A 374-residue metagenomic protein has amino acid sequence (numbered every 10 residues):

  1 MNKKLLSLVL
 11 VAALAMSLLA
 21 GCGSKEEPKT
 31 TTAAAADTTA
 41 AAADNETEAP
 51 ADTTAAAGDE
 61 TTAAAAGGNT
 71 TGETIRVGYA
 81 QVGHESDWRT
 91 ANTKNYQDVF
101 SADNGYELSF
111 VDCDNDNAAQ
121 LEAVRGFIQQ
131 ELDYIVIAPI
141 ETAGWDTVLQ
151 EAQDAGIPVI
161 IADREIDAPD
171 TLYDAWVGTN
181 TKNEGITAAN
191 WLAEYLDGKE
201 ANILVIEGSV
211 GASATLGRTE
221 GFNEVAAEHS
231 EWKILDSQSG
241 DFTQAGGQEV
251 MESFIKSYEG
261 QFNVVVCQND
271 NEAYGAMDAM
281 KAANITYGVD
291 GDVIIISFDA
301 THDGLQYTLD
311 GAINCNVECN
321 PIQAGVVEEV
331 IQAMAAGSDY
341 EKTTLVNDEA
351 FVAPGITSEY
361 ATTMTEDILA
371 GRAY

Functional and structural regions predicted by a protein language model:
L18-A33: Bacterial lipoprotein signal-peptidase II cleavage site
A64-A66, E73-I75, I206, V210-A214 (+3 more regions): Hinge/cleft segment of the Venus flytrap/periplasmic-binding protein
T70-E73, V77, Q120, W176-N202 (+3 more regions): Hydrophobic alpha-helical segments within soluble ligand-binding/sensing domains
I75-D103, L108-G126, Q130-L132, A138-T142 (+3 more regions): Extracytoplasmic "Venus flytrap"
W88-A102, Y106, E184-W191, S213-W232 (+3 more regions): Short, solvent-exposed amphipathic alpha-helices that sit in or adjacent to ligand/effector-binding or catalytic
F110-D112, A168-W191, V205-I206, S237 (+1 more regions): Short beta-strand elements at the ligand-binding edges of bilobed clamshell
I128-Q129, D133, I137-D154, F222 (+2 more regions): Hydrophobic alpha-helical
W145-N183, N202, G208, T301-Y307: Flexible loop/hinge segments that line or gate small-molecule binding clefts
